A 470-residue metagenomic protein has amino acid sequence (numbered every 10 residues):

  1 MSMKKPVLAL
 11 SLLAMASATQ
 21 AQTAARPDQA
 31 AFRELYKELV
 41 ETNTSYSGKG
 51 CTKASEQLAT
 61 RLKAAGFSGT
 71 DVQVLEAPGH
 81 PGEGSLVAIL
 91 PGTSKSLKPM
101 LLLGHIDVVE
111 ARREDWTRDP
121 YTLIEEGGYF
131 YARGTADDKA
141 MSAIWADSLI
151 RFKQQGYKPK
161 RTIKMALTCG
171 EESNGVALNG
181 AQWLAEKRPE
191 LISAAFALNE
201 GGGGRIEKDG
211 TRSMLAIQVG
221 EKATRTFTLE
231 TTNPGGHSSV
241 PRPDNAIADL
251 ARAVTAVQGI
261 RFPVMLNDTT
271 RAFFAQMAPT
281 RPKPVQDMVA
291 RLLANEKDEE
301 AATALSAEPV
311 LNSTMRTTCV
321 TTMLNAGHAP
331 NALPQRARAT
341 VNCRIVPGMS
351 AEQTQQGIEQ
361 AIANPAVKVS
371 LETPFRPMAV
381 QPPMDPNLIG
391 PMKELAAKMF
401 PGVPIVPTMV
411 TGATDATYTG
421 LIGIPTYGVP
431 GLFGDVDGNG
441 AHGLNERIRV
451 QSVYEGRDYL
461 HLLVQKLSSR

Functional and structural regions predicted by a protein language model:
M1-L8: Bacterial N-terminal signal peptides that target proteins for export
A16-A18: N-terminal signal peptide c-region/cleavage motif recognized by signal peptidases
Q22, R61, G202-D458, Q465-R470: Metal-dependent amide/peptide-bond hydrolase catalytic core, centered on the "pita-bread" metallohydrolase fold
Q22-R133, F152-R161, V341: Acidic/His- and Gly-rich active-site-bordering loop/insert found across diverse amide/peptide-bond hydrolases
A25-R33, T44-S55, P81, T135-D138 (+7 more regions): Solvent-exposed, acidic/flexible segments
S45-S47, G79-P81, T93-K95, I106-E110 (+4 more regions): Solvent-exposed loop/turn segments at secondary-structure junctions within structured extracellular/periplasmic domains
C51, K98-P99, A111-D115, V176-G180 (+4 more regions): Short, solvent-exposed loop/turn and secondary-structure capping segments
Y129-F130, A136-A216: Acidic/histidine-rich catalytic neighborhood of metal-dependent amide-processing enzymes
